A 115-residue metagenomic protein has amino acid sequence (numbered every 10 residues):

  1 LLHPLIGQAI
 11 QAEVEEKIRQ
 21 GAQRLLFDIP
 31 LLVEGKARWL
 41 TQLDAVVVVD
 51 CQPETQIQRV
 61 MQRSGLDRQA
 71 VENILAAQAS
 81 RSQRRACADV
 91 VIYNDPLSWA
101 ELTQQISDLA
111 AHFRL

Functional and structural regions predicted by a protein language model:
L1-P4, Q8: P-loop/Walker-type NTP enzyme "switch/lid" segment
L2, L25, R68-A70: Short, flexible loop segments at the rims of nucleotide/cofactor-binding pockets, characterized by
L5, R114-L115: Intrinsically disordered, low-complexity regions enriched in small/polar residues
Q8-Q20, R24-Q62: ATP-dependent NMP and nucleoside kinases share a basic, alpha-helical "lid"
I10, G35-L40, Q62, L66-R114: Small-molecule kinase domains that catalyze NTP-dependent phosphoryl transfer to phosphate-bearing small molecules
